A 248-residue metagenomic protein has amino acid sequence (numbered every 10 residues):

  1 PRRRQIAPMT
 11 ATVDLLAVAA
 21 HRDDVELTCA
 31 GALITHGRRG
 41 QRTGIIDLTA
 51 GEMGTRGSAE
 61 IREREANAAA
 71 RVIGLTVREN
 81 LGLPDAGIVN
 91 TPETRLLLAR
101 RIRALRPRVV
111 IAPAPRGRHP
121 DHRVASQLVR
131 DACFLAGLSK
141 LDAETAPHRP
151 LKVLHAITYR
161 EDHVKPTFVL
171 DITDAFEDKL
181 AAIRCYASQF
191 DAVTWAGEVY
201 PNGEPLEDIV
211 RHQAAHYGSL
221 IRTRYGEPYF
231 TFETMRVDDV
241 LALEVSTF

Functional and structural regions predicted by a protein language model:
R2, I6-L16, N90-F248: Metal-dependent de-N-acetylase/amidase catalytic core
R2-L105, A242-E244: Active-site rim/loop-helix segments in enzyme catalytic domains that contact anionic ligands
